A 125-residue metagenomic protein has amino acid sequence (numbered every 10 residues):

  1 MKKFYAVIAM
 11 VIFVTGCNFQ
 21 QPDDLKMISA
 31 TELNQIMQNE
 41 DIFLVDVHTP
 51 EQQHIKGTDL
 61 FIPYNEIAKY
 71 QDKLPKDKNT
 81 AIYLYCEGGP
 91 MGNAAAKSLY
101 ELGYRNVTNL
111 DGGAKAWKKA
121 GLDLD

Functional and structural regions predicted by a protein language model:
K2-Y5, C17-I42, P50-A81, E87-D125: Rhodanese-like catalytic fold shared by cysteine-dependent sulfurtransferases and DSP/PTP-type phosphatases
